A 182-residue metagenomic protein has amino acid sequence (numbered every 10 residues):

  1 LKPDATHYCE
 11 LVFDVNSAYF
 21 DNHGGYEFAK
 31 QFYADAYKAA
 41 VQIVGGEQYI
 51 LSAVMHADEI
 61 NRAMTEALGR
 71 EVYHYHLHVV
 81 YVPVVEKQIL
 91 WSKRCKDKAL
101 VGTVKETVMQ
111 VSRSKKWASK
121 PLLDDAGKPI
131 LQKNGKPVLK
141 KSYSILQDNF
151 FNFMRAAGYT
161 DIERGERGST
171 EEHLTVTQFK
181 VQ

Functional and structural regions predicted by a protein language model:
L1-K2, F150: Accessible peptide chain termini
K2-Y75, Y81: Structured, beta-strand-rich domain cores that present glycine/charged loop surfaces used to bind extended ligands
R62-A63, V85-Q182: Single-stranded nucleic-acid nicking/binding segments centered on His-rich, glycine/basic loops
